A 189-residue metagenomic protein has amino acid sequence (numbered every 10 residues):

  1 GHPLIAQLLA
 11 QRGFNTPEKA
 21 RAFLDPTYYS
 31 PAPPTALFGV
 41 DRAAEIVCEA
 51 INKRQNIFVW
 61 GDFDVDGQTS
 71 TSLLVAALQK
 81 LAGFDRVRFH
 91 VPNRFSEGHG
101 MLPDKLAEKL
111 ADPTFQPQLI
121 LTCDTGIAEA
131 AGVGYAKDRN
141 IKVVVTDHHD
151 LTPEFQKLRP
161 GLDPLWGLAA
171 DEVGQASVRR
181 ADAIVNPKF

Functional and structural regions predicted by a protein language model:
G1-F189: Replace "Mg2+/Mn2+-dependent" with "divalent metal-dependent
